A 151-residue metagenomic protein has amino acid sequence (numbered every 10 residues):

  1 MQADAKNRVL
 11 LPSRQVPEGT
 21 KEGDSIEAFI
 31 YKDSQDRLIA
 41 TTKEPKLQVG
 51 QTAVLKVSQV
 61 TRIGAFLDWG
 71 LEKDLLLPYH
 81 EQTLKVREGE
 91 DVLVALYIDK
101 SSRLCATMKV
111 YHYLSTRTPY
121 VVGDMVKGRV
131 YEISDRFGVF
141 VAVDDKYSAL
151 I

Functional and structural regions predicted by a protein language model:
M1-I151: Single-stranded RNA-binding regions, centering on S1/OB-family and related RNA-binding modules
